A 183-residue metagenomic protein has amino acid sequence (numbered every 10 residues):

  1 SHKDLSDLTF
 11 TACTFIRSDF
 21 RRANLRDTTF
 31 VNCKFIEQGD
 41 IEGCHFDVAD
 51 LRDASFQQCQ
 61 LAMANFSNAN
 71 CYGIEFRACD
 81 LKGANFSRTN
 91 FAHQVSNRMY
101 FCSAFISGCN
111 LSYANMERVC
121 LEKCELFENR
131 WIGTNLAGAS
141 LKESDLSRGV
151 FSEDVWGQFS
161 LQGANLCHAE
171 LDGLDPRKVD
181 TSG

Functional and structural regions predicted by a protein language model:
S1-G183: Tandem repeat scaffolds
